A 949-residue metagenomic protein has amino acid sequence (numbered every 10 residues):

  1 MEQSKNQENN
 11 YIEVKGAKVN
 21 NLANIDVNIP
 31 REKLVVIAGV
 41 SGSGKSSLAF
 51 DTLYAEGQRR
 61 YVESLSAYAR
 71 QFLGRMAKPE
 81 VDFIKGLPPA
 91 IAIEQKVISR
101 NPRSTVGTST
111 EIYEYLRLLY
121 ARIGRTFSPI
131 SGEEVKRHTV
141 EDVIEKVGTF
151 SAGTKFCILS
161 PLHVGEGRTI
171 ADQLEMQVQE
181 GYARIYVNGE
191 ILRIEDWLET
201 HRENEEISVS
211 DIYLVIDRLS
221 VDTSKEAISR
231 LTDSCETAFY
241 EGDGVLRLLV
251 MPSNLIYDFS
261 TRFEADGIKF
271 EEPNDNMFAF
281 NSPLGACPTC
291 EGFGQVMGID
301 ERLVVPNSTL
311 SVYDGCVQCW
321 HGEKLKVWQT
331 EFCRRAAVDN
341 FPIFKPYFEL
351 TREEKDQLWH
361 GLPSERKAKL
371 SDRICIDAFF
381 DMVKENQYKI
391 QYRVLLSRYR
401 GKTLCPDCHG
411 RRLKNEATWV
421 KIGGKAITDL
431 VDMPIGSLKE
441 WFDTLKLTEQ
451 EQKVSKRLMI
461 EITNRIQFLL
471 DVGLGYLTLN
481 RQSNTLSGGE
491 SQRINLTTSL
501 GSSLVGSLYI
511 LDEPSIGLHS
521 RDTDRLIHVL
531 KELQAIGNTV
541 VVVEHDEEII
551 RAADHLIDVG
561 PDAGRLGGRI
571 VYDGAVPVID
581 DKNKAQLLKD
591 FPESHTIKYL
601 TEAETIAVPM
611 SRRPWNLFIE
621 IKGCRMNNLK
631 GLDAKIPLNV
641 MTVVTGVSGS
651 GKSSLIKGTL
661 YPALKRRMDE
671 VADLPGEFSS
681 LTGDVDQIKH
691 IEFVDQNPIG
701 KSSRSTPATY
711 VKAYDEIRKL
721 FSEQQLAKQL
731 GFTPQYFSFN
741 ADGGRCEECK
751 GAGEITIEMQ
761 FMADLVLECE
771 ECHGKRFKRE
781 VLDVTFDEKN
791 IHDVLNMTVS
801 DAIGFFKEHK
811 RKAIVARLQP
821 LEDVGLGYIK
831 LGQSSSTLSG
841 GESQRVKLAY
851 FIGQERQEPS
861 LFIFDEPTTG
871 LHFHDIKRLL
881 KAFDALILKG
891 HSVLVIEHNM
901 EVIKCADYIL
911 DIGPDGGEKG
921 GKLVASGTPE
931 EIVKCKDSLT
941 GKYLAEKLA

Functional and structural regions predicted by a protein language model:
M1-A949: Conserved phosphate-binding elements of NTP-dependent enzyme cores
